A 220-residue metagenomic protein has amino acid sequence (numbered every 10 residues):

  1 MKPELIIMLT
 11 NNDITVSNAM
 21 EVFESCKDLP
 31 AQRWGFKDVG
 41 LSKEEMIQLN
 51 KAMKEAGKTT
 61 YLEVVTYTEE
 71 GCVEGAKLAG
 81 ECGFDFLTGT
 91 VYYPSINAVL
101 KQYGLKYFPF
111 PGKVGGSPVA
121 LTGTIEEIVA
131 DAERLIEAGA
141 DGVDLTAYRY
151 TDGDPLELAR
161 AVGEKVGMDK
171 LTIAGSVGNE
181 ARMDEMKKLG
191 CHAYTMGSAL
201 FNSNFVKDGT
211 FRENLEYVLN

Functional and structural regions predicted by a protein language model:
M1-T60, Y67-E70, A76-C82, E133-E137 (+2 more regions): Conserved N-terminal beta1-alpha1 strand-loop-helix module at the mouth
P3-T10, Q32-F36, T60-V64, F86-G89 (+4 more regions): Hydrophobic faces of well-ordered beta-strands that scaffold small-molecule active sites in alpha/beta enzyme cores
N12-V16, V39-K43, T66-E70, V114-T124 (+3 more regions): Short, small-residue-enriched loops and turns at beta-alpha junctions that line or gate enzyme active sites
I47, T122-A130, G153-R160, D208-N214: Charged helix-capping and loop-helix junction motifs
K54, K101, K187: Anion (oxyanion) recognition and catalysis
G57, V65, G71-T151, K165: Conserved anion-binding
C82-S95, A138-Y150, S176, R182 (+1 more regions): Glycine-rich phosphate-binding active-site loops on the catalytic face of alpha/beta enzymes
T151-A161, K165-V166, A193: Internal alpha/beta core interface subdomains
